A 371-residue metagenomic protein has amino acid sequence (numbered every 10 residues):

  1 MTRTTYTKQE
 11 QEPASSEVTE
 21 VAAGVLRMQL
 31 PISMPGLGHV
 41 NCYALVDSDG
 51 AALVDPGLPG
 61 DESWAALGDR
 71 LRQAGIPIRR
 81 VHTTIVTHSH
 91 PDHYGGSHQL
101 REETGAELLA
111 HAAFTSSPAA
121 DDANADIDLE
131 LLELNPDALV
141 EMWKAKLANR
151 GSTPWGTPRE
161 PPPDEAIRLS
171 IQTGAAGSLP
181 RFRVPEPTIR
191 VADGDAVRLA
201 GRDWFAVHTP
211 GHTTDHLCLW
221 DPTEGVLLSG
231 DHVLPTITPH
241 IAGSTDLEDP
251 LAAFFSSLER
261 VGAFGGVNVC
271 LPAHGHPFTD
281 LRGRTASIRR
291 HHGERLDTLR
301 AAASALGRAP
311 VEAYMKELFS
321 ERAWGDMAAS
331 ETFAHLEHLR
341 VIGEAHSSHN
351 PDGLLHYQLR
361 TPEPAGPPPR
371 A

Functional and structural regions predicted by a protein language model:
M1-E12, D297-A371: C-terminal regulatory/interaction regions
S16-A74, R80, A123-D126, C218-S229 (+1 more regions): Conserved beta-strand hairpin/beta-sheet module of binuclear metal-dependent hydrolase folds, prominently
P35-L37, V191, P210-T213, P351: A short catalytic or substrate-binding loop motif that flags glycine-/basic-rich loops and adjacent residues that bind
A51-L53, L58-G60, A166-I189, A196-R198 (+1 more regions): Metallo-beta-lactamase
E62-A65, R70-R198, T279: Active-site HxH/HxHxD metal-binding segment of metal-dependent hydrolases
L67, F254, T332: Aromatic/hydrophobic pocket-lining residues that form the small-molecule binding cavity in soluble enzyme cores
I85-H93, H111, P210-H212, H216 (+3 more regions): Histidine-centered divalent metal-coordination motifs
G105-H111, L228-G230, I288, W324: Short hydrophobic/aromatic-enriched beta-strand-loop microsegments
